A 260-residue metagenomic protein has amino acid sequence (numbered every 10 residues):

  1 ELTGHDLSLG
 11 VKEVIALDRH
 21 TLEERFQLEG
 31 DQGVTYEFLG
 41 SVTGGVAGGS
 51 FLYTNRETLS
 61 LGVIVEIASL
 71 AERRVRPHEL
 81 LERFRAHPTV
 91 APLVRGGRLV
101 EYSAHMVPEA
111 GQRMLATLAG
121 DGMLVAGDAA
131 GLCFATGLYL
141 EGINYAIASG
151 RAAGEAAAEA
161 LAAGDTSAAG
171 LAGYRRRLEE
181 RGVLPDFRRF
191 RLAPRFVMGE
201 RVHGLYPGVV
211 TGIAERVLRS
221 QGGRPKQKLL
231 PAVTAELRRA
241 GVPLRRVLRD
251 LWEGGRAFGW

Functional and structural regions predicted by a protein language model:
E1-D31: Central beta-strand plus flanking loop segment that forms part of the substrate or channel wall within the catalytic
G4, S8, G142-E155: Gly/Ser/Thr-rich active-site loops/lids in small-molecule metabolic enzymes that frequently grip phosphoryl groups
E23-G48: Rossmann-like NAD(P)H-binding beta-loop-alpha module
G40-A47, R56, S69-S149, A162-A168 (+2 more regions): FAD/FMN-dependent oxidoreductases across multiple families
L59-E66: Short, well-ordered beta-strand elements
C133, A152-L205: Active-site-proximal substrate-binding core of FAD-dependent oxidoreductases
V197-W260: C-terminal auxiliary extensions adjacent to catalytic cores
